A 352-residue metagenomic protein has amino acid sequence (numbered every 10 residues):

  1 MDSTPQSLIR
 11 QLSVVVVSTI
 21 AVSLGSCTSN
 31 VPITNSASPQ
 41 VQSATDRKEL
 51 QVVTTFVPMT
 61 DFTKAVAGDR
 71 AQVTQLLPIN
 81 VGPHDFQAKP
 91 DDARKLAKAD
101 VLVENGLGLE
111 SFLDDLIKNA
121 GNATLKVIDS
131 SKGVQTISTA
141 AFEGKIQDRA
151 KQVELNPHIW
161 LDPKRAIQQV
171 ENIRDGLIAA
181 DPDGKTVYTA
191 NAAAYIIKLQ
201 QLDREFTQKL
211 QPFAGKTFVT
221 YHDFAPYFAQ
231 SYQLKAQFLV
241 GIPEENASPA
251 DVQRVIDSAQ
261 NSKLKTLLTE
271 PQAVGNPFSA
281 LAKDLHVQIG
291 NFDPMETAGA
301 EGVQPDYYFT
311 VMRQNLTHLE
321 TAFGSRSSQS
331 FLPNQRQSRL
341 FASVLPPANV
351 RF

Functional and structural regions predicted by a protein language model:
D2-T4, Q11-S13, C27-F352: Extracytoplasmic metal-acquisition and chelation regions
V14-A21: Hydrophobic helical h-region of N-terminal Sec-dependent signal peptides in bacterial secretory/periplasmic proteins
